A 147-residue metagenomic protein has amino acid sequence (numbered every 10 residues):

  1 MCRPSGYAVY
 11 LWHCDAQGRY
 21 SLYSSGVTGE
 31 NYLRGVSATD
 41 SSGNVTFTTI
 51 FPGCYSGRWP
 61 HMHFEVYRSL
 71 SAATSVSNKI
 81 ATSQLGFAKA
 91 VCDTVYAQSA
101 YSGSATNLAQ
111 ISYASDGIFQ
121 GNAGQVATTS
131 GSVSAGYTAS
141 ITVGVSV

Functional and structural regions predicted by a protein language model:
M1-Q110, A114, S146-V147: Beta-strand-dominated extracellular/periplasmic modules and repeats in secreted or surface-exposed proteins
I111-G124: Glycine-aromatic-enriched beta-strand/loop faces of beta-sandwich-type recognition domains, especially lectin-like
G124-V147: C-terminal, well-folded lobe of enzymatic/effector domains
